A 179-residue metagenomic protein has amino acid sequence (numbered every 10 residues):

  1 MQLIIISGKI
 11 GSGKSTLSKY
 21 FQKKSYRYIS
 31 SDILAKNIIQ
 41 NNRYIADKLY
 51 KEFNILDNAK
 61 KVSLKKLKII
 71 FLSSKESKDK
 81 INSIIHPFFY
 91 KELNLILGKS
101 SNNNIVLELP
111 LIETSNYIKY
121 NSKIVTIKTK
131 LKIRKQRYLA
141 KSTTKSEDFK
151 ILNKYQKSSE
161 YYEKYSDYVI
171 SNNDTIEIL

Functional and structural regions predicted by a protein language model:
I6: Hydrophobic anchor at the beta1->P-loop junction of P-loop NTPases
K9, F21: P-loop (Walker A) phosphate-binding loop of NTP-binding proteins
S12: ATP-binding Walker
S15: Walker A/P-loop
I33-N102: ATP-dependent small-molecule kinase phosphotransfer cores that center on conserved nucleotide phosphate-binding segments
E92-K99, N104-A140: ATP-dependent NMP and nucleoside kinases share a basic, alpha-helical "lid"
S101, I118-Y120, L131, A140-L179: Small-molecule kinase domains that catalyze NTP-dependent phosphoryl transfer to phosphate-bearing small molecules
